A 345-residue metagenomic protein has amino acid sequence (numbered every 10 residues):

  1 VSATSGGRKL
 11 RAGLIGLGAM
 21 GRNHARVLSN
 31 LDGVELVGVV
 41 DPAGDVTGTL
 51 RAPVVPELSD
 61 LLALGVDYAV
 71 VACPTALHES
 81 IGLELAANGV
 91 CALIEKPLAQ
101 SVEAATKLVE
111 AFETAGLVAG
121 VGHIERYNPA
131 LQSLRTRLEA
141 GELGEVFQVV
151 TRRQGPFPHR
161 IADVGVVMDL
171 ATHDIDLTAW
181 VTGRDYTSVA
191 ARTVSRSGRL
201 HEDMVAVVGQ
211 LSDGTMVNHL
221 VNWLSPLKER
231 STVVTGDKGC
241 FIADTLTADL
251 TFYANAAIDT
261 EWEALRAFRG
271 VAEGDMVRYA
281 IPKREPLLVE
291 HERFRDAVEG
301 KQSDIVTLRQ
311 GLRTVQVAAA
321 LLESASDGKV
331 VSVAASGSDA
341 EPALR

Functional and structural regions predicted by a protein language model:
V1-G6, Y68-V70, R293-R345: C-terminal helix-rich "cap/oligomerization" subdomain common to oxidoreductases
V1-L50: N-terminal Rossmann-like dinucleotide-binding module
H24, A52-A111: Beta-loop-alpha module in the N-terminal Rossmann-like domain of NAD(P)-dependent dehydrogenases, especially those
A76, A99-I161: A contiguous active-site-proximal alpha/beta segment in oxidoreductase catalytic domains
I94-E95, A119-V121, A243: Hydrophobic residues in well-ordered beta-strands that form the structural core
G122-P129, G155-S188, E202-D203, L211 (+1 more regions): Mid-domain beta-loop-alpha active-site segment that forms a flexible, acidic cofactor/metal-binding surface
I175-N255, R284-Q302, G337-R345: Contiguous beta-strand/loop segments that form the cofactor/metal-binding neighborhood of enzyme cores
